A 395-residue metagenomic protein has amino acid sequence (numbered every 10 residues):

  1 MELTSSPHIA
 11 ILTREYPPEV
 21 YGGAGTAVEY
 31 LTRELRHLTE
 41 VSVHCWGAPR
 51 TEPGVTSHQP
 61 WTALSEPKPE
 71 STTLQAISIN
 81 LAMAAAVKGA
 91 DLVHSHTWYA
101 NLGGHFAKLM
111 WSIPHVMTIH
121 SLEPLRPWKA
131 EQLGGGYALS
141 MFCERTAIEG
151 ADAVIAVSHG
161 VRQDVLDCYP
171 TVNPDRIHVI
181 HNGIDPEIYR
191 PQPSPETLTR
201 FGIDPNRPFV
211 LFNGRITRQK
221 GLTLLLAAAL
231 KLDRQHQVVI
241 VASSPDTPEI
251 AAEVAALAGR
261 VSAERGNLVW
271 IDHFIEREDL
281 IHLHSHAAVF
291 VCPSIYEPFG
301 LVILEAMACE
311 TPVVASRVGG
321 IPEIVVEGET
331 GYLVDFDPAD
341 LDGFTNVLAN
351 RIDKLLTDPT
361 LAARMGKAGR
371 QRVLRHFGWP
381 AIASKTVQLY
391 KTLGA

Functional and structural regions predicted by a protein language model:
T26, P208-F212, T217-K231, A252: A conserved mid-protein helix/loop that constitutes part of the nucleotide-sugar donor-binding site
S95-A100, I119: Short His-centered aromatic/hydrophobic patch
G160, G183: Carbohydrate-associated surface elements
A251-F274, E278: Nucleotide-activated donor-binding/catalytic signature segment of Leloir-type glycosyltransferases, i.e., the conserved
I281-A287: Short alpha-helical donor nucleotide-sugar binding micro-motif in glycosyltransferases
V289, P312-A315, V325: Short hydrophobic beta-strand element within catalytic cores of glycosyltransferases and related nucleotide-activated
I295: Aromatic "clamp/platform" in nucleotide-sugar-dependent glycosyltransferases that forms part of the donor/acceptor
P322-D353, T360-R364: Change "using UDP/GDP/dTDP sugars" to "using nucleotide sugars
